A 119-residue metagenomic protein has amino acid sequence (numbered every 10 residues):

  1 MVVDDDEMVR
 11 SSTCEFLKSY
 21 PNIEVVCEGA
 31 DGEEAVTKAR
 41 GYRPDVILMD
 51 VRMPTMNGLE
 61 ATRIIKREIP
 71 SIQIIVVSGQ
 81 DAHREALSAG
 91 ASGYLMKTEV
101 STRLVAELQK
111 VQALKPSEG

Functional and structural regions predicted by a protein language model:
D4, D50: Active-site residues of response regulator receiver
V9-R10, P54: The feature encodes the CheY-like receiver
N22-A30, K38: Short hydrophobic/Thr-rich beta-strand motif most characteristic of the beta2 strand and flanking loop of CheY-like
D31-E34, N57-E60: Acidic catalytic/metal-coordinating carboxylates
R40-Y42, I64-I72, A89: Conserved phosphotransfer cores of two-component systems
Y42-L48: Active-site beta3 strand of CheY-like receiver
E60, G79-A106: Alpha4 helix (beta4-alpha4-beta5 surface) of REC/receiver domains from two-component response regulators
S71-D81: A short, hydrophobic beta-strand element within the central beta-sheet of small alpha/beta folds
